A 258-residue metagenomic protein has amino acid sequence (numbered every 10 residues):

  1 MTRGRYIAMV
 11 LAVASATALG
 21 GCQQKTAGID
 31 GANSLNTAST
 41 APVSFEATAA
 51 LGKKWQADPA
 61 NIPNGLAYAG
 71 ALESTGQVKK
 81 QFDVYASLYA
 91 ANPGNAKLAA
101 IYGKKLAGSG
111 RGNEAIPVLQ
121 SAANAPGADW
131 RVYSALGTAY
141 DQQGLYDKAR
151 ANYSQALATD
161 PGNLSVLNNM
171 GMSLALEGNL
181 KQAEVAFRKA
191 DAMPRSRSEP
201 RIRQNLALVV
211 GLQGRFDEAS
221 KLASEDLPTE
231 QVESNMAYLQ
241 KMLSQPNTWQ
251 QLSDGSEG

Functional and structural regions predicted by a protein language model:
T2, Y6, V13, A18-K79 (+2 more regions): N-terminal leader/linker segments that initiate helical-solenoid repeat arrays
A27-G28, P200-G258: Terminal, low-structured helical/coil segments at or just beyond the last alpha-helical repeat
A57, A91-N92, N124-P126, T159-D160 (+3 more regions): Structural marker of alpha-solenoid helical repeat scaffolds
I62-P63, A96-K97, D129-R131, L164-S165 (+2 more regions): Helix-start (N-cap) detector for alpha-helical repeat units in TPR-like alpha-solenoids, especially tetratricopeptide
A67, I101-Y102, S134-A135, N169 (+1 more regions): Canonical tetratricopeptide repeat
